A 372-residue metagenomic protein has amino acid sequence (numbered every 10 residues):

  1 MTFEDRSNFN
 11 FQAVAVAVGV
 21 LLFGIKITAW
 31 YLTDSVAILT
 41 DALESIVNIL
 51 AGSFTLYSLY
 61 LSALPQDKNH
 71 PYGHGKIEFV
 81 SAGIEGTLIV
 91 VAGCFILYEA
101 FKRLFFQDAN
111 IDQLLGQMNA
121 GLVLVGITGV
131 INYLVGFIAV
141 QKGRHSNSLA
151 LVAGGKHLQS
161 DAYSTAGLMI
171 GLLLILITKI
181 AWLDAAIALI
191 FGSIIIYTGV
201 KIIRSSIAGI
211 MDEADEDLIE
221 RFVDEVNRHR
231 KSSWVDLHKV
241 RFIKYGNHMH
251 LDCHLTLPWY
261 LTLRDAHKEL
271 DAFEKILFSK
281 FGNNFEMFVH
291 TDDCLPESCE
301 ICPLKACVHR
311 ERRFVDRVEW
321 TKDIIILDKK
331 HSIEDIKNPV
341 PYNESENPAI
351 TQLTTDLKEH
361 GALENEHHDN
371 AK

Functional and structural regions predicted by a protein language model:
M1-F11, R204-K372: Peripheral (non-transmembrane) domains and long loops of multi-pass membrane proteins
M1-R221, G361-L363, A371: Alpha-helical transmembrane cores and adjacent cytosolic helix/loop segments of polytopic membrane transporters
